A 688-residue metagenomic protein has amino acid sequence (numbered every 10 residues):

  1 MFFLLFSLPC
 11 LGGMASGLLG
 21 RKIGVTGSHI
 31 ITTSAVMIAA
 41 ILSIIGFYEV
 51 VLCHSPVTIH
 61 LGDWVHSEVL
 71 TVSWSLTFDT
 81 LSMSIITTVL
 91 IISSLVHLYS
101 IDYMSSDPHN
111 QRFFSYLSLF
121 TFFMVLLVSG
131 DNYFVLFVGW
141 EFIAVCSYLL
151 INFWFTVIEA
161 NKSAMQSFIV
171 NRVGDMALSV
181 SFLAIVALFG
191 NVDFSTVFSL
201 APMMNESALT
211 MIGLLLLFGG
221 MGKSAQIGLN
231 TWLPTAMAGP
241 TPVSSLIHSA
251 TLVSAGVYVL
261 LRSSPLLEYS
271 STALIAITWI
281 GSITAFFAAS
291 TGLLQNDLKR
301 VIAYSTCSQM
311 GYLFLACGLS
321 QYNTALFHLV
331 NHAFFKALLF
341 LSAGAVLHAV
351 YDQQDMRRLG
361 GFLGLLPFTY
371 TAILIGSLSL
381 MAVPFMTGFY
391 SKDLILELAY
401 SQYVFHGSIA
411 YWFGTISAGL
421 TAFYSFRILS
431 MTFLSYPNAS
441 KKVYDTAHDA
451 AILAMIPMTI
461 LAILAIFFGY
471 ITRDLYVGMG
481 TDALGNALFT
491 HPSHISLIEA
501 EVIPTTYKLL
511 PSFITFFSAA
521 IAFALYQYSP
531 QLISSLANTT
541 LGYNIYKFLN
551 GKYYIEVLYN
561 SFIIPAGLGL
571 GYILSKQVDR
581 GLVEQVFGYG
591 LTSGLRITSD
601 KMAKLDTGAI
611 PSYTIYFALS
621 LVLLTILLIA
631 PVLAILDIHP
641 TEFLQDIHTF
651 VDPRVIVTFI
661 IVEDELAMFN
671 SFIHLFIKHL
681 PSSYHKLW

Functional and structural regions predicted by a protein language model:
M1, L19-S115, V192-E206, S264 (+4 more regions): Transmembrane helix-loop-helix hairpins at membrane boundaries of multipass inner-membrane proteins
M1-S7, I23-S34, L70-T88, L126-G139 (+8 more regions): Membrane-entry segments of alpha-helical transmembrane domains in multi-pass membrane proteins
F6-R21: N-terminal signal-anchor/start-transfer transmembrane helix
A35-V50, G174-L183, L374-M381, P457-Y476 (+2 more regions): Hydrophobic alpha-helical membrane-insertion segments
E49-L61, S67-T80, G480-L509, Y528-W688: Aromatic-capped, Gly/Pro-kinked transmembrane alpha-helices
V51-V57, V186-S195, V383-L396, Y400 (+2 more regions): Membrane-helix interface motif
S94-L136, V145-A454, L464, Y470 (+1 more regions): Hydrophobic transmembrane alpha-helices and their helix-loop junctions in integral membrane proteins
K441-P530: Hard-cation-handling environments
